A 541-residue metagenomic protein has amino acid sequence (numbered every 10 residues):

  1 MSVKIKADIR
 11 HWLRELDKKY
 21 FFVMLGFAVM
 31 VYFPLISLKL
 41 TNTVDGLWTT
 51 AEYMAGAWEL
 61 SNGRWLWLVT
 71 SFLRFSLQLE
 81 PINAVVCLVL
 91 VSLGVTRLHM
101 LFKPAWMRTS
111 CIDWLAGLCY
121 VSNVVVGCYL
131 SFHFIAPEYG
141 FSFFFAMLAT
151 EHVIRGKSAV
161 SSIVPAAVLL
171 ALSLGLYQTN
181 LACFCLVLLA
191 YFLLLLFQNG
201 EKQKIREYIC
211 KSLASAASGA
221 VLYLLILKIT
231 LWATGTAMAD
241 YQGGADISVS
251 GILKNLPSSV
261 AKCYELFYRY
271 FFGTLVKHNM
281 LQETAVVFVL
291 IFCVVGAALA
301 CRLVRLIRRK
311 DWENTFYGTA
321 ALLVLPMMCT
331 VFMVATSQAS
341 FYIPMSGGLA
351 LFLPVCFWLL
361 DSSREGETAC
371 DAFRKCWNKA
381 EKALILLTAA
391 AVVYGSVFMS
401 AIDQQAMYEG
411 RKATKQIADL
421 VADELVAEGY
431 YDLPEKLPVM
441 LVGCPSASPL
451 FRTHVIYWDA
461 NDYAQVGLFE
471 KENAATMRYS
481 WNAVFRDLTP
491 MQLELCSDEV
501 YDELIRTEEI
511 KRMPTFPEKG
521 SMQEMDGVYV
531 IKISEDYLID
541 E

Functional and structural regions predicted by a protein language model:
S2-A57, S61, W65, S71 (+12 more regions): Intrinsically disordered, polar/acidic, low-complexity terminal segments
S37-L40, S122-S131, I226-A233, R302-I307 (+2 more regions): Juxtamembrane "helix-exit" motif on the non-cytosolic side of transmembrane helices
L60, R64, C111-I154, G175-N180 (+2 more regions): Membrane-interface micro-motifs in multi-pass membrane enzymes
A146-I163, L195-K202: Membrane-interface transmembrane helices that cradle and orient dolichyl/undecaprenyl
S162-Q178, C183-F184, L189: Membrane-interface alpha helices of multi-pass inner-membrane proteins
V164, I291, S362-S400: Signature aromatic-anchored transmembrane alpha helix within multi-pass, membrane-resident enzymes that catalyze glycan
C183-A217: Perimembrane helix-loop-helix junctions
Y268, K277-W312: Hydrophobic, aromatic-rich transmembrane alpha-helices and their immediate juxtamembrane boundary segments
